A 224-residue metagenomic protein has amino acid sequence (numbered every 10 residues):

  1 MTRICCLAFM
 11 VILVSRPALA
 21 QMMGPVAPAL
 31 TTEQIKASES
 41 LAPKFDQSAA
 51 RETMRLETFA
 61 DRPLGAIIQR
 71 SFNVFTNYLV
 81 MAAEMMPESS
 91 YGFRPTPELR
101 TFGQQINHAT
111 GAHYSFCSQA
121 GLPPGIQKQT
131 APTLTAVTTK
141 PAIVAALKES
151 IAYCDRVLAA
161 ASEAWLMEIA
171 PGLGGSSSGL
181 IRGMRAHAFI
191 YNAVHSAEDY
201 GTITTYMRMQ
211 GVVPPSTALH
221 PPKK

Functional and structural regions predicted by a protein language model:
M1-T2: N-terminal secretory signal peptides that target proteins for export/translocation
C5-P17: Bacterial N-terminal signal peptides
T31-P97, F102: Immediate post-signal-peptide N-terminus of mature secreted/exported proteins
Q34-F45, M54-R55, R70-N77, L134 (+5 more regions): Carbohydrate-interacting regions of secretory-pathway proteins
I35, Q69, N73, N77-V80 (+2 more regions): Short, contiguous alpha-helical
E52-L64, L122-A136: Acidic/histidine-rich, surface-exposed loop or edge segments in extracytoplasmic proteins
T135-G172, S176, I181-D199: Acidic/histidine-rich alpha-helical segments that form the ligand environment of transition-metal centers
